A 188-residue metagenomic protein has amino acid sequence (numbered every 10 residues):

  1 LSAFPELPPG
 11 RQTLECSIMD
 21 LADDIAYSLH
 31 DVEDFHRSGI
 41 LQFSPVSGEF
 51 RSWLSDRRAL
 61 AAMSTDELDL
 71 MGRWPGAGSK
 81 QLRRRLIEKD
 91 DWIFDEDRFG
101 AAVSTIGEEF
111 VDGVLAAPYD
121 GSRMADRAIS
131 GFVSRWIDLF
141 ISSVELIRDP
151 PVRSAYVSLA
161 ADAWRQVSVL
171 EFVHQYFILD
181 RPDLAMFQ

Functional and structural regions predicted by a protein language model:
L1-Q188: Histidine-centered, transition-metal-coordinating active-site segments
